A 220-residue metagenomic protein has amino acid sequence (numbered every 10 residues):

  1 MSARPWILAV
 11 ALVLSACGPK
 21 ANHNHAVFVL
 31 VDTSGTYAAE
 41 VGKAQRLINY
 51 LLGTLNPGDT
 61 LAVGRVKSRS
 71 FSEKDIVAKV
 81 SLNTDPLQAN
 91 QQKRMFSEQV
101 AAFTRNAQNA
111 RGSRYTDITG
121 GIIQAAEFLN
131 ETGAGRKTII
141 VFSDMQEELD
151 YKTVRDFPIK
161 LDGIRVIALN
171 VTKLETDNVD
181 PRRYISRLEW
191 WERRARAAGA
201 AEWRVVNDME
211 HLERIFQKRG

Functional and structural regions predicted by a protein language model:
M1-I7: Bacterial N-terminal signal peptides that target proteins for export
V13-A16: C-terminal motif of bacterial Sec signal peptides marking the signal peptidase cleavage site
H23-T33, Y37-L87, T138-I140, M209-L212: Von Willebrand factor
D32, A125, R136-E148: DG-centered beta-turn motif at the end of beta-strands
Y37-E40, F71-K74, E147-T153, E175-N178 (+1 more regions): Extracytoplasmic/secreted cell-surface and envelope-processing proteins
T84-R136, T172-L174: Von Willebrand factor
Q146-W190: VWA/integrin I-like adhesion module and closely mimicked acidic/polar interface patches used
P181-G220: Von Willebrand factor A/integrin I-like adhesion domains
